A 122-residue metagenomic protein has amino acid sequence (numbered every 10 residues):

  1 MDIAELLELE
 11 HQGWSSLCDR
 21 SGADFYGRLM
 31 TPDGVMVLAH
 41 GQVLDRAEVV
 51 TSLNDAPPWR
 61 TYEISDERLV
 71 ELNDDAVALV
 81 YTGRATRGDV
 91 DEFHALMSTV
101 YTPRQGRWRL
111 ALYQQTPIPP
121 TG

Functional and structural regions predicted by a protein language model:
M1-R28, D33-G122: A beta-strand edge to alpha-helix "cap/lid" segment located at domain peripheries
